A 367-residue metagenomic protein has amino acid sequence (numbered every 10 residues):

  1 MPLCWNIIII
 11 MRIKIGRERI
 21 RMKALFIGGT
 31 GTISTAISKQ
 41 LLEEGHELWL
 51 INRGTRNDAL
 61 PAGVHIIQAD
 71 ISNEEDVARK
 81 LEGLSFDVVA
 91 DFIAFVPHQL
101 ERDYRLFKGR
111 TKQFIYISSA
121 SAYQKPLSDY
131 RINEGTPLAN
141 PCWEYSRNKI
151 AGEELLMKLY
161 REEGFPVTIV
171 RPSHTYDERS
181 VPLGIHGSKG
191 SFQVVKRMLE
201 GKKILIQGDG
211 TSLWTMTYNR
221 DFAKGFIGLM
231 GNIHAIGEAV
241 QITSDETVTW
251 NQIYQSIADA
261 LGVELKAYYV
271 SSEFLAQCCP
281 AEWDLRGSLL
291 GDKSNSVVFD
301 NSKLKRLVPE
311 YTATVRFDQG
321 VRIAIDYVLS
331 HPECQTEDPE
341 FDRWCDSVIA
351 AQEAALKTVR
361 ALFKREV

Functional and structural regions predicted by a protein language model:
A24-E44: N-terminal Rossmann NAD(P)H-binding glycine-rich loop of SDR-like oxidoreductase domains
I51-T55, I71: N-terminal Rossmann-fold cofactor-binding loop
Q68-F86, H98-Q99: Conserved Rossmann-fold cofactor-binding substructure of NAD(P)-dependent oxidoreductases
L84-R131, R147-K158: NAD(P)-cofactor binding segment of oxidoreductase domains
Y130-I132, P141-E154, H174, G184-F192 (+2 more regions): Short-chain dehydrogenase/reductase
E154-G184: Conserved beta-loop-beta element that borders a ligand/cofactor-binding pocket
H186-V194, Q207-M230, G237-E238: Substrate-positioning beta->alpha
G228-L289, N301, R306, I323 (+3 more regions): Mid/C-terminal beta-alpha module of Rossmann-like enzyme folds, strongest in SDR-family dehydrogenases/epimerases
